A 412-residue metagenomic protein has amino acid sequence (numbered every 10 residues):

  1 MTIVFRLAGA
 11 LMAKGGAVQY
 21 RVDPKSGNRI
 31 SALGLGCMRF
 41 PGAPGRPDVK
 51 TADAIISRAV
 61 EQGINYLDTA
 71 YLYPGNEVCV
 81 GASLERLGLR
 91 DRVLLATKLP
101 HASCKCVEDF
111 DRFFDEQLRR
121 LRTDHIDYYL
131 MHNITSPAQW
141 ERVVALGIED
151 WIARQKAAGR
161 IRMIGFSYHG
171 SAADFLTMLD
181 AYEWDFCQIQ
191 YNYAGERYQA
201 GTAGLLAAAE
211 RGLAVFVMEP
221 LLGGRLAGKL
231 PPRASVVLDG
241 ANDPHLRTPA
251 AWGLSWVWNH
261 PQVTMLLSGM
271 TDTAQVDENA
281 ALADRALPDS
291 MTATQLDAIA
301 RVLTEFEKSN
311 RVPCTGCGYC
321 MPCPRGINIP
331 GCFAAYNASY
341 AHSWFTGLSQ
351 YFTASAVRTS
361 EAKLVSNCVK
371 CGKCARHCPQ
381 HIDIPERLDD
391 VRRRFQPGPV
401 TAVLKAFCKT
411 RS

Functional and structural regions predicted by a protein language model:
T2-V93: N-terminal binding-site loop/beta-alpha segment at the start of enzyme catalytic domains that lines or forms
D23, L35, L67, V80 (+11 more regions): Conserved, mostly hydrophobic/aromatic
G36, A70-Y73, Y129-H132, S167 (+3 more regions): Conserved residues at the C-terminal ends of beta-strands
A43-P44, S57, E61, C104-L221 (+3 more regions): Glycine/proline-rich, positively charged, aromatic-decorated active-site loop/lid region on the catalytic face
I64-N65, L84, E183, A203-S412: Structured C-terminal cap/extension of enzyme domains
N65-Y71, R162-F166, Q188-I189, M265-L267 (+1 more regions): Short catalytic-loop micro-motif centered on adjacent basic/acidic residues
V78-T97, E149-A158, E210: Alpha-helix-loop-beta-strand connector modules within alpha/beta enzyme cores
D91-S103, Y129-H132: A short, structured active-site edge motif that brings together acidic residues
